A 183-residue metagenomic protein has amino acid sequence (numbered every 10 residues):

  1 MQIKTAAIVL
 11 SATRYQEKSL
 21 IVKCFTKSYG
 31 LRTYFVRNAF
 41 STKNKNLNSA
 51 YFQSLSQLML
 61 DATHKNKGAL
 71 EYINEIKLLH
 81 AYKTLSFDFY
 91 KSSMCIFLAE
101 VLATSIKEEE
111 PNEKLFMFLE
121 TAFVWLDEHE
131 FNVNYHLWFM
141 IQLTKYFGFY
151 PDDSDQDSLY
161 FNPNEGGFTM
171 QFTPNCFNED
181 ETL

Functional and structural regions predicted by a protein language model:
M1-L20, F25-L183: Non-catalytic alpha-helical scaffolds and adjoining flexible linkers that form interface surfaces for assembly
